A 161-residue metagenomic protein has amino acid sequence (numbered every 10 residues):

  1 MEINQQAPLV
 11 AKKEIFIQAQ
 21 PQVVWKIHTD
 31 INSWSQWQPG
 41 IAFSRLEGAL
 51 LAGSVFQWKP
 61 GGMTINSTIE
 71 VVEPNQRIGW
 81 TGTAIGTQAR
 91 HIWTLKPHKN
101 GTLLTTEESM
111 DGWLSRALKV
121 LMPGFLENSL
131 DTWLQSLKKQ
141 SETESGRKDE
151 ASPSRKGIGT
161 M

Functional and structural regions predicted by a protein language model:
M1-E47, S136, I158-M161: Hydrophobic ligand-binding cavity/cleft-lining segments
P8, G62, G86-Q88: Glycine-centered tight beta-turn/hairpin loop motif at sheet-sheet or coil-to-beta transitions
K13-I15, N66-V71, G82, R90-P97: Hydrophobic/aromatic beta-strand elements that line small-molecule binding cavities or substrate pockets in beta-rich
Q18-Q22, E70-N75, T94-L103: A short, structured loop/turn motif at beta-sheet edges
S54-G61, I78-A84: Short beta-strand segments that buttress and anchor functional surface loops
T83-K139, T143, K148-E150: Beta-strand/loop substructures that line and gate deep hydrophobic ligand-binding cavities in soluble
D149-M161: Charge-rich (especially acidic), low-complexity segments
